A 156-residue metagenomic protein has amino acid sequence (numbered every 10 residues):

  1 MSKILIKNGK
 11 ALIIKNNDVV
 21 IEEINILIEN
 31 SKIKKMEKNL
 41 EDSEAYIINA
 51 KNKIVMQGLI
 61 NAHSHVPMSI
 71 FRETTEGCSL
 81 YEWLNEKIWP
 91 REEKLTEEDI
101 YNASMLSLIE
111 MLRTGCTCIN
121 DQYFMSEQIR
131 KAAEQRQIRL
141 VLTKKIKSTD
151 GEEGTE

Functional and structural regions predicted by a protein language model:
M1-D42, I54: N-terminal metal-binding scaffold of metallo-dependent hydrolase/deaminase domains
S2-K7, E41-W83, M105, L112-R113: Replace "His-x-His-based motif
K35, I70, Q128: Phosphate- and divalent-cation-binding pockets in alpha/beta enzyme and binding domains that engage nucleotide-derived
E37, K51, K144: Residues at the C-termini of beta-strands that transition into short coil/loop
E37-A45, K131-Q135: Short loop/helix-cap segments at secondary-structure boundaries that form the rim of catalytic
I70-Y101, R139-E156: Active-site gating loops and adjacent loop-to-helix segments of metal-dependent hydrolytic enzymes
Y101-E152: Divalent metal-dependent hydrolysis catalytic cores, especially in the metallo-beta-lactamase
